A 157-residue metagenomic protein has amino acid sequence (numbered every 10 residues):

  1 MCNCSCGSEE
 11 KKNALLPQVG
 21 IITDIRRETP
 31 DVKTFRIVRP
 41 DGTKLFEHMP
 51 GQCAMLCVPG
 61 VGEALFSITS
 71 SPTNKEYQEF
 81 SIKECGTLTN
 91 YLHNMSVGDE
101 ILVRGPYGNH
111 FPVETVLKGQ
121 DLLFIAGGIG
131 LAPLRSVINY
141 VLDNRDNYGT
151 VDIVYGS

Functional and structural regions predicted by a protein language model:
G7-D99, S157: Ferredoxin-reductase
T87-S157: FNR/FR-type flavoprotein reductase catalytic core
